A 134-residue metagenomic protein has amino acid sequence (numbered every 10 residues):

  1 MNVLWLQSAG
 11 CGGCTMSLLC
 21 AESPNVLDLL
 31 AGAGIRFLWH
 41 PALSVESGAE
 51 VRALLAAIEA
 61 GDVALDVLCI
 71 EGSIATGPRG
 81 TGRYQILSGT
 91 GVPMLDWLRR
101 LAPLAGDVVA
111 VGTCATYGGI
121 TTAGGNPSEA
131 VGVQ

Functional and structural regions predicted by a protein language model:
M1-Q134: Iron-sulfur-associated redox domains of electron-transfer enzymes in respiratory and anaerobic energy metabolism
